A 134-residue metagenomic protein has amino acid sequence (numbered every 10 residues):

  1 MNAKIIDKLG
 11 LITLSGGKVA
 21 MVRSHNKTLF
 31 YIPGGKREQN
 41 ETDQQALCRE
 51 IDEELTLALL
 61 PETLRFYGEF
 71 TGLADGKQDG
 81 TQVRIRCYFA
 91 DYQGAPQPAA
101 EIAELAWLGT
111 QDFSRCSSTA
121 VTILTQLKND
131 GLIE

Functional and structural regions predicted by a protein language model:
M1-V19: Conserved N-terminal beta-strand and adjoining loop/helix that marks the start of the Nudix/MutT-like hydrolase domain
I6, L14, I32, P61 (+1 more regions): Short connector loops at helix/strand junctions that flank enzyme active sites, especially segments positioning acidic
S15-E54: Conserved Nudix-box catalytic region and its N-terminal flanking loop in Nudix hydrolases and closely related
A58-G68: A short coil-to-beta-strand element that immediately follows conserved catalytic motifs
F70-P96, L127-K128: Active-site-adjacent beta-strand/loop module that shapes the phosphate/pyrophosphate-binding cleft
F89, Q97-N129: NUDIX/MutT-family hydrolases
